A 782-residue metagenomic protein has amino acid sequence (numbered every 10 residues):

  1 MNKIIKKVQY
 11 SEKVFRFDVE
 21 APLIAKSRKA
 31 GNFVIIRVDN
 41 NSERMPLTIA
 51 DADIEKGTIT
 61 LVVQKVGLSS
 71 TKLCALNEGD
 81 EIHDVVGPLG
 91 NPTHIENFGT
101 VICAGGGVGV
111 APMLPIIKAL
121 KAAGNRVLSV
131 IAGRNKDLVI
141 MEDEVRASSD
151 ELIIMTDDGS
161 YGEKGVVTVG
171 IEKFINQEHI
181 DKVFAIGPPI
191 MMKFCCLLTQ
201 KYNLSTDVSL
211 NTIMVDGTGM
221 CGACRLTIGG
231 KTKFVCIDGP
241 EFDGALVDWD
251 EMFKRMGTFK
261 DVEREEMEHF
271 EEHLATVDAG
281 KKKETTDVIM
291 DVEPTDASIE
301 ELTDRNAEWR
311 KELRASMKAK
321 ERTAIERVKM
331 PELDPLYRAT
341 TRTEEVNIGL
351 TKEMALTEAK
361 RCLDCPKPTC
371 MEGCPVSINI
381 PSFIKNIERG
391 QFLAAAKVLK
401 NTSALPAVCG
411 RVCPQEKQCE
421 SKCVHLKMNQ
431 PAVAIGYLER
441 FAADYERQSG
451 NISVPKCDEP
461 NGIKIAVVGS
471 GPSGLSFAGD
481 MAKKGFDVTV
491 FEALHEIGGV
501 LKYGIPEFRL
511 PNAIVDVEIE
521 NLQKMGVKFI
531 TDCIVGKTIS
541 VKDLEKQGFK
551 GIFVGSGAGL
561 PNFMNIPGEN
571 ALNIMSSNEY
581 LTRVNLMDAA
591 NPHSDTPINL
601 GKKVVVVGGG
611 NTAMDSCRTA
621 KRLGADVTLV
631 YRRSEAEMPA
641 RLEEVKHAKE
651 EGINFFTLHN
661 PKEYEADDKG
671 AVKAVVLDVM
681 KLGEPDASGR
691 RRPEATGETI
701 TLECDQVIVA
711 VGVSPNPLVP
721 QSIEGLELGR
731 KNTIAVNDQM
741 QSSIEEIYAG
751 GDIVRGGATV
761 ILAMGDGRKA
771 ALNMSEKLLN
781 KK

Functional and structural regions predicted by a protein language model:
M1-D80: Ferredoxin-reductase
L68-V215: FNR/FR-type flavoprotein reductase catalytic core
P112, P189-I190, N211-E241, K360-S382 (+1 more regions): Local cysteine-cluster metal-coordination motifs and their immediate loop/turn environment, predominantly Fe-S cluster
R134-D143, D487-V490, L494-M525, F529 (+2 more regions): Rossmann-like dinucleotide-binding cores of NAD(P)H-dependent redox enzymes
Q200-Y202, A339-E358, N379-R411, N429-K456 (+1 more regions): Ferredoxin-type iron-sulfur electron-transfer modules in oxidoreductases and energy-metabolism complexes
A442-D458, V517-K537, P561-L623, L728-S743: Glycine-rich dinucleotide-binding loop and its adjacent helix/turn
N570-G601, P685-G757: FAD-site-proximal beta/loop scaffold in flavoenzymes
S616, I753-L779: A conserved FAD-binding loop/helix module that cradles the flavin
